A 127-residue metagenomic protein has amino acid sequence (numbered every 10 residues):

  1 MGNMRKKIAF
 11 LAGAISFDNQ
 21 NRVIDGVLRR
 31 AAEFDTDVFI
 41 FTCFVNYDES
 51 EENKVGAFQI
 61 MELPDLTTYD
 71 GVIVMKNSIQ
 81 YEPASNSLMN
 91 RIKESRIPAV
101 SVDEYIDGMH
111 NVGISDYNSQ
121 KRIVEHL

Functional and structural regions predicted by a protein language model:
M1-L127: Bacterial carbohydrate/catabolite-sensing allosteric modules
